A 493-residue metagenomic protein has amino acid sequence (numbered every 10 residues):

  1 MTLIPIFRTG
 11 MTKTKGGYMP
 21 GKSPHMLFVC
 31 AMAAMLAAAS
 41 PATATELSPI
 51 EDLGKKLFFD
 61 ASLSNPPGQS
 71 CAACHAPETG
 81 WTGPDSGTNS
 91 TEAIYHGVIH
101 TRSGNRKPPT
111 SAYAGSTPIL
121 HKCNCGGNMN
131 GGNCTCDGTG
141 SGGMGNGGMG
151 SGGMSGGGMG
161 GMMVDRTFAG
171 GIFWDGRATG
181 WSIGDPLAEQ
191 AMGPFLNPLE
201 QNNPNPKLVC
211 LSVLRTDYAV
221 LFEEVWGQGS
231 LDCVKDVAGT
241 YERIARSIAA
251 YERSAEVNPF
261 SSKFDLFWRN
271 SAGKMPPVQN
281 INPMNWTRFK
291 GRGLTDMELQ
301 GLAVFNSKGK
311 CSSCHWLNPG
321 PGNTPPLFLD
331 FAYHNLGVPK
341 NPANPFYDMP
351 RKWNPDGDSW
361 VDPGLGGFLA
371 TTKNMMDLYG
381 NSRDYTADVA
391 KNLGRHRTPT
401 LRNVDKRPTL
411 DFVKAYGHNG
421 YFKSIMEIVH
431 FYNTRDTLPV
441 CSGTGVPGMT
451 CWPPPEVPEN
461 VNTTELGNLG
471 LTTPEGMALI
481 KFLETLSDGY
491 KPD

Functional and structural regions predicted by a protein language model:
T2, T9-T14, T139: Ala/Thr-enriched low-complexity intrinsically disordered regions
L3-P5, G17, N392: Coiled-coil-like amphipathic alpha-helices with heptad-repeat character
I6-R8, A31: Intrinsic disorder/low-complexity segments, especially N-terminal tails and targeting/processing regions
K13-V29: Bacterial N-terminal signal peptides that target proteins for export
K15, M19, L36, H334-K340: Residue-level detector of alpha-helical hydrophobic segments embedded in or interacting with membranes
F28-A38: Bacterial N-terminal signal peptides
T43-D493: Periplasmic c-type cytochrome electron-transfer domains
